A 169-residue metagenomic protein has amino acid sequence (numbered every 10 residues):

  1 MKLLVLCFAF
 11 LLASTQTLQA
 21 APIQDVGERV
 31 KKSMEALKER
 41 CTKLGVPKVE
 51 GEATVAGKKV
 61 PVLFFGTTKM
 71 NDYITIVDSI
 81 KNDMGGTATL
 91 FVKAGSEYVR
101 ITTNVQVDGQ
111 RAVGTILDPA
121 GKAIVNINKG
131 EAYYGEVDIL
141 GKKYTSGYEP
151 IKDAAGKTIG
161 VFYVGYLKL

Functional and structural regions predicted by a protein language model:
V5-S14: Bacterial N-terminal signal peptides
L18-A20: Boundary at the C-terminal end of the N-terminal hydrophobic targeting segment
I23-M70, V105-R111: Extracellular/periplasmic ligand-binding regions of membrane signal-transduction receptors
K32-E50, V77-V99, Y134-D138: Short N-terminal helix-loop-first-beta-strand/juxtamembrane motif that initiates sensory/input modules
L63-T68, K143-L169: Conserved beta-strands of PAS-like sensory domains
N71-G85, T102-G141: Extracytoplasmic/periplasmic sensor domains and loops in membrane signaling proteins
Y98-T103, G147: Short, solvent-exposed polar/charged micro-motifs at secondary-structure junctions
